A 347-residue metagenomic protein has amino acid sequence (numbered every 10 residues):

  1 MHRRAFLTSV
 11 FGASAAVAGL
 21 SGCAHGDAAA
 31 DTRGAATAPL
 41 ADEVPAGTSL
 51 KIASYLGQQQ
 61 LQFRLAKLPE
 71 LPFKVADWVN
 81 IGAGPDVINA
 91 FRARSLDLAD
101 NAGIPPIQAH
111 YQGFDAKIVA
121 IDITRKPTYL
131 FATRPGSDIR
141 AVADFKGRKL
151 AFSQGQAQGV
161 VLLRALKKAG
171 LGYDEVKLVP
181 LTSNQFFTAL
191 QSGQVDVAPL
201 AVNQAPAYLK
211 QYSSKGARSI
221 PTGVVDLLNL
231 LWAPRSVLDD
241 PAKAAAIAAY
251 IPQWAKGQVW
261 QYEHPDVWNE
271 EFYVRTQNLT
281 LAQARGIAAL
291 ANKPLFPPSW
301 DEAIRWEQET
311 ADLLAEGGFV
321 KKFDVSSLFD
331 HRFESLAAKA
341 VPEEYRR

Functional and structural regions predicted by a protein language model:
M1-A18: N-terminal secretory signal peptides and thylakoid transit peptides that target proteins across membranes
C23-T32: Bacterial lipoprotein signal-peptidase II cleavage site
D31-G172, K177-P180, D196-V202, S219-V225: Short, glycine-/small- and polar/acidic-enriched structural segments that line small-molecule recognition paths
N89, A93, I107, A143 (+8 more regions): Solvent-exposed, polar/charged alpha-helical surfaces in well-ordered, non-transmembrane soluble domains, broadly
S95, D100-G103, H110, K149 (+11 more regions): Sec/Tat-exported extracytoplasmic proteins
I104, Q185-T276: Pocket-lining segment of extracytoplasmic ligand-binding domains
P241-K321: Secondary-structure end/capping motifs
D312-R347: Conserved C-terminal helix/tail region of periplasmic/extracytoplasmic solute-binding proteins
